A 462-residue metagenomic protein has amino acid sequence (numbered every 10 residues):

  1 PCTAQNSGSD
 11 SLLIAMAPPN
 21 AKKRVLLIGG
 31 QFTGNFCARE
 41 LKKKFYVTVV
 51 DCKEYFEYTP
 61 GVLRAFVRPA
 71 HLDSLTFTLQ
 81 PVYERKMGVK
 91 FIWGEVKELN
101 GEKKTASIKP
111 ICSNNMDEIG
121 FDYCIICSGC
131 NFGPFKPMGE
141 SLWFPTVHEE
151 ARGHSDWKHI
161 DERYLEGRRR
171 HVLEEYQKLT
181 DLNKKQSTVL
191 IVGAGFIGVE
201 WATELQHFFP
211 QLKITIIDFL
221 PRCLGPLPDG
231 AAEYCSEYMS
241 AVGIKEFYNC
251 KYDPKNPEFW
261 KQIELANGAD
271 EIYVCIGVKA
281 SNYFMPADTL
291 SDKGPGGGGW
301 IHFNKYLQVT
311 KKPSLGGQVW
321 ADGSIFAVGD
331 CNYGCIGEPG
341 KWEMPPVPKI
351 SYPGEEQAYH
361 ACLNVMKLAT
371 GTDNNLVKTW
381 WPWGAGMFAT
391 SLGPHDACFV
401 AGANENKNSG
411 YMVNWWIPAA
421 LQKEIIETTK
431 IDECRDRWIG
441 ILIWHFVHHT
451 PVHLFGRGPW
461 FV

Functional and structural regions predicted by a protein language model:
S11-R24, V89-V189, C275: FAD-binding core/adjacent interface of flavoenzyme oxidoreductases
I14-W93, G139-E140, E200-D229: Beta1-alpha1 glycine-rich phosphate/pyrophosphate-binding loop at the start of Rossmann-like nucleotide-binding domains
V62-A70, G139-P145, D161-E166, T289-L290 (+2 more regions): Short glycine-enriched, charge-decorated loop/helix-capping segments at active-site entrances that position
F91-T105, F209-S314, D373-L376: A Rossmann-like FAD-binding core segment of flavoenzymes
W143, I350-P353, Q357-V462: C-terminal, flexible cofactor-proximal segment of oxidoreductases
E149-G153, D161-K185, D270-E271, C275-E356: FAD-site-proximal beta/loop scaffold in flavoenzymes
Y176-L212: Rossmann-like NAD(P)H-binding beta-loop-alpha module
